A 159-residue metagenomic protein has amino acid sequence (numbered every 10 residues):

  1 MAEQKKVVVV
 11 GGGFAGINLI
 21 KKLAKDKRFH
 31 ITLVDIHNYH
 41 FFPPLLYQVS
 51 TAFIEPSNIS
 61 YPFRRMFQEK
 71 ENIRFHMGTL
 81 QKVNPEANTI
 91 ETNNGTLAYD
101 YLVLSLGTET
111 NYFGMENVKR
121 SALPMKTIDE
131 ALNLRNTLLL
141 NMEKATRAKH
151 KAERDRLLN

Functional and structural regions predicted by a protein language model:
A2-H76, Q81, D155-N159: Beta1-alpha1 glycine-rich phosphate/pyrophosphate-binding loop at the start of Rossmann-like nucleotide-binding domains
A2-Q4, I73-L158: FAD-binding core/adjacent interface of flavoenzyme oxidoreductases
